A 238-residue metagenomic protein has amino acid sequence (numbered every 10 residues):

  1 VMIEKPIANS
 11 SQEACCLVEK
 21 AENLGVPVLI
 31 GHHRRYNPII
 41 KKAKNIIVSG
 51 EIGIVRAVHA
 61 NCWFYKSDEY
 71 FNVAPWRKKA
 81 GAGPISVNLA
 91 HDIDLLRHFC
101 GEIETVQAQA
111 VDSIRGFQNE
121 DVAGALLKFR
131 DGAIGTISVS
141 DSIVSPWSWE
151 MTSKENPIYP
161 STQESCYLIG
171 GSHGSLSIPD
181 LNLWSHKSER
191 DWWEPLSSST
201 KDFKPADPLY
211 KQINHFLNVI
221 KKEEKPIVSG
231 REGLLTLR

Functional and structural regions predicted by a protein language model:
V1-R35, G50: Beta-strand-loop-alpha-helix segment that lines the small-molecule cofactor/substrate pocket of alpha/beta enzymes
I3-E4, V28-I30, H59, I137 (+1 more regions): Hydrophobic residues in well-ordered beta-strands that form the structural core
E4, N61, Q109, S138 (+1 more regions): Alpha/beta-hydrolase-fold catalytic nucleophile elbow
C15, N23, I178-P179, K211 (+1 more regions): C-terminal helix-rich "cap/oligomerization" subdomain common to oxidoreductases
P27, R34-L127: Predominantly a Rossmann-like dinucleotide-binding segment in NAD(P)-dependent oxidoreductases
H91-L95, S165, Q212-H215: Hydrophobic alpha-helical segments typical of transmembrane helices and their membrane-interface/capping positions
G116-E120, R130-K211: NAD(P)-dinucleotide binding in Rossmann-like oxidoreductases
